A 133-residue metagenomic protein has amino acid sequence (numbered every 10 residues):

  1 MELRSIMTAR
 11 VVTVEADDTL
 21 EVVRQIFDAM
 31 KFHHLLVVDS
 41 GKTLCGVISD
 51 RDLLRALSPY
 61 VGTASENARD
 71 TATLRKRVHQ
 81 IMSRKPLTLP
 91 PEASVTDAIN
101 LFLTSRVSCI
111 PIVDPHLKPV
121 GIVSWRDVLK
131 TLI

Functional and structural regions predicted by a protein language model:
M1-R10, S49-L87, S94, I99-S105 (+3 more regions): Tandem CBS (Bateman) regulatory domains
M7-L20, R24: Short, Lys/Arg-rich amphipathic segments at extreme N-termini
V14-E15, H33-V47, L89-P91, S108-I122: Cytosolic beta-strand hydrophobic patch enriched in CBS
D18, A93-S94: Short beta->alpha linker loops
V22-A64: Acidic (E/D-rich), amphipathic helical modules within compact regulatory domains
